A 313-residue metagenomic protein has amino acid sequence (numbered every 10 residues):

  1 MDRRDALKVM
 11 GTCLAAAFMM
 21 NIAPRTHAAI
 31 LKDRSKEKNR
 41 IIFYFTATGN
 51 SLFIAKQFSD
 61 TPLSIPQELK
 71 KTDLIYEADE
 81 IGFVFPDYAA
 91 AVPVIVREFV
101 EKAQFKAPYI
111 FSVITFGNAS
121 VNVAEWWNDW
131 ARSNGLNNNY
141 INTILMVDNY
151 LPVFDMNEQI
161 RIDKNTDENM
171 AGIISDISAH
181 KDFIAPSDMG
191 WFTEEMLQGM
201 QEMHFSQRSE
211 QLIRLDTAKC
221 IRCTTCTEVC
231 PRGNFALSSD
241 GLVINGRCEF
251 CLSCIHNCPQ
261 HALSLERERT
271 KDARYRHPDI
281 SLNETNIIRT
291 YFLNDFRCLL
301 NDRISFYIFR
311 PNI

Functional and structural regions predicted by a protein language model:
D5-H27: N-terminal export signals
I22-Y44, F53-I54, D60: C-terminal segment of N-terminal export signals and the immediately downstream linker at the start of the mature
T26, L215, I221-E249, S253-T270: Iron-sulfur cluster-binding cysteine motifs and their immediate structural context in ferredoxin-like electron-transfer
A28, F250-I313: Flanking helices and flexible, charged tails adjoining ferredoxin-like Fe-S electron-transfer domains in multi-subunit
P66-D148: Helix-loop-strand module that forms the ligand-binding subsite of alpha/beta enzymes
I144-N165, N234, G241-L242, L299 (+1 more regions): Soluble, non-transmembrane catalytic domains of enzymes that act on hydrophobic metabolites at membranes
L151-E195: Glycine-rich phosphate/pyrophosphate-binding loop and the adjoining helix
F192-R222, T227-V229: A mid-sequence, solvent-exposed acidic-amphipathic segment
